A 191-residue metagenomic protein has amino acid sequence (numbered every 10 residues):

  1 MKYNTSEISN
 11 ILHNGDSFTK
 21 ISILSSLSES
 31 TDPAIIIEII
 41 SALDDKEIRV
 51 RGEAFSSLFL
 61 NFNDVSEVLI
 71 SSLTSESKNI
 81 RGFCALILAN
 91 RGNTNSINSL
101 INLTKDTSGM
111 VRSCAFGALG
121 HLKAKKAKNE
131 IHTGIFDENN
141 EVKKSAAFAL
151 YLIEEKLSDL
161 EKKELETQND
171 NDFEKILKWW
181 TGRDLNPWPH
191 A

Functional and structural regions predicted by a protein language model:
M1-K2, N10-I11, S17-D32, I37 (+10 more regions): Structural detector for internal amphipathic alpha-helices that build alpha-solenoid repeat scaffolds
E7: Short acidic active-site motifs
G15-D16, K46-E47, E76-S77, T107-S108 (+2 more regions): Short inter-helical turns and helix N-cap capping residues of alpha-solenoid HEAT/ARM repeat scaffolds
A42-L43, S71-T74, I101-T104, H132-I135 (+1 more regions): Juxtamembrane/interface motifs at transmembrane-helix termini
I135-E141, Y151-E155, L165-D170: TPR/TPR-like (Sel1-like) alpha-helical repeat modules
S158-W180: Eukaryotic acidic, Ser/Thr-rich intrinsically disordered low-complexity regions
